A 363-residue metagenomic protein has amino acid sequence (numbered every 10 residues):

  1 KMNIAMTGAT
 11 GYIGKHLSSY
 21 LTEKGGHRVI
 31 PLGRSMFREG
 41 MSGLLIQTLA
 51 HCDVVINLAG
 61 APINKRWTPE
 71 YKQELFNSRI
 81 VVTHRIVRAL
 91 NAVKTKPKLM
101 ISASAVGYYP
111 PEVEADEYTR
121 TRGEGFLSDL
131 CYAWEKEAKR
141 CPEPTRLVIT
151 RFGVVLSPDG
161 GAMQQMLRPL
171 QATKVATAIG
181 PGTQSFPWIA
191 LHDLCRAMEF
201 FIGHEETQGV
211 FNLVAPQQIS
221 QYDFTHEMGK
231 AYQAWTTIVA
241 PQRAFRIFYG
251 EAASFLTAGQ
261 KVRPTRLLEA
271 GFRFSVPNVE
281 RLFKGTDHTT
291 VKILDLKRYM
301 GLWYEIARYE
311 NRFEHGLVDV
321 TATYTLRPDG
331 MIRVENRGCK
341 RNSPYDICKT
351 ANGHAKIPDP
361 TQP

Functional and structural regions predicted by a protein language model:
I4-K24: N-terminal Rossmann NAD(P)H-binding glycine-rich loop of SDR-like oxidoreductase domains
M36-R85, A89: NAD(P)H-binding glycine-rich loop region in Rossmannoid oxidoreductase-like domains and their noncatalytic homologs
H84-G125: Conserved Rossmann-fold NAD(P)-dependent oxidoreductase catalytic core, especially the SDR/UDP-sugar
Y132, P144, L156-Q165, F200-F211: Glycine/proline-rich active-site loop of Rossmann-fold NAD(P)-dependent oxidoreductases
P142, R146-I149, G153-S185, L191: NAD(P)-dependent short-chain dehydrogenase/reductase
L167-A176, Q184-Q218: Alpha-helical substrate-binding/gating segment
F201-E251: Mid/C-terminal beta-alpha module of Rossmann-like enzyme folds, strongest in SDR-family dehydrogenases/epimerases
K284-P363: A beta-rich soluble binding module of mature secreted/lumenal proteins
